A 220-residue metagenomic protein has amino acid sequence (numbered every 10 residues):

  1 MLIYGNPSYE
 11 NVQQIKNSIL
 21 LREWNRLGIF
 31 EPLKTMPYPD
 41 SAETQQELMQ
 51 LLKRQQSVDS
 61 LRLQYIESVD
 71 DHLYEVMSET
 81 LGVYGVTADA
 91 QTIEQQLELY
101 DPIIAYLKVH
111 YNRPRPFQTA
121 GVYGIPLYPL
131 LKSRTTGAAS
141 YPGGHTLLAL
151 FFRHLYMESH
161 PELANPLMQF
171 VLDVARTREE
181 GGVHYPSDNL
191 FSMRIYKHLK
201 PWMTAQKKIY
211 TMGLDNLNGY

Functional and structural regions predicted by a protein language model:
M1-H184, W202-K207, M212-Y220: Hydrophobic alpha-helical bundle signature of multipass membrane enzymes
H184-F191: Short acidic/histidine-rich active-site segments
